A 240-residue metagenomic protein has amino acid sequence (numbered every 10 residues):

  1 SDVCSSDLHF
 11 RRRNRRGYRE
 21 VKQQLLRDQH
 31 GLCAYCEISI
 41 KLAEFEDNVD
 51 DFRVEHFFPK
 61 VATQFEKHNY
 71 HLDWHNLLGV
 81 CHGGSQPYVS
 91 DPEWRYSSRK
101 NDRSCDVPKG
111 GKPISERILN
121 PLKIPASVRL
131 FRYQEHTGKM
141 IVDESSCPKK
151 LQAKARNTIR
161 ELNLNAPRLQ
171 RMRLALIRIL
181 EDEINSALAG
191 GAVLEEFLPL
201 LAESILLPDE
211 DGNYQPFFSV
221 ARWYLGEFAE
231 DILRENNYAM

Functional and structural regions predicted by a protein language model:
D2-S5: Short, small-residue-biased leader/transition segments that mark boundaries at the very start of proteins
H9-K22, E55-E66: Short Cys/His-rich Zn2+-coordinating modules
R19-Q29, Y70-D73: Short, flexible, mixed-charge glycine/proline-rich loop motifs that serve as phosphate/nucleic-acid-contacting
C33-C36, C81: Short cysteine-rich clusters marking metal-coordination/redox-active sites
S39-D50, L164-N165, L169, L206: Hydrophobic N-terminal alpha-helices or hydrophobic patches in metabolic proteins across all domains of life
I40-S104: Histidine-centered nuclease catalytic patch
R95-K150, T158-N165: Long, low-complexity, intrinsically disordered segments enriched in glycines and aromatic residues
I141-M240: C-terminal, charged low-complexity interaction regions
